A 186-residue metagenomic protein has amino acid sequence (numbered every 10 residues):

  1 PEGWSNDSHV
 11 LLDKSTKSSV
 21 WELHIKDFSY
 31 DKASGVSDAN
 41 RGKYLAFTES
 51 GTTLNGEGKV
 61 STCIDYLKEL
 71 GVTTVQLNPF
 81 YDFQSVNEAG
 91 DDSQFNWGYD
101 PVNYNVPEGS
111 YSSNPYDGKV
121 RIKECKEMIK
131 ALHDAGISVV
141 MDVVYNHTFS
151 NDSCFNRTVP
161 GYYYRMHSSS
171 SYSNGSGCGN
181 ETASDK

Functional and structural regions predicted by a protein language model:
P1-S19, S29-D38, E57: An acidic, Gly/Ser/Thr/Pro-rich helix-cap/linker signature
K26-K186: Substrate-binding/active-site clefts of carbohydrate-active enzymes
